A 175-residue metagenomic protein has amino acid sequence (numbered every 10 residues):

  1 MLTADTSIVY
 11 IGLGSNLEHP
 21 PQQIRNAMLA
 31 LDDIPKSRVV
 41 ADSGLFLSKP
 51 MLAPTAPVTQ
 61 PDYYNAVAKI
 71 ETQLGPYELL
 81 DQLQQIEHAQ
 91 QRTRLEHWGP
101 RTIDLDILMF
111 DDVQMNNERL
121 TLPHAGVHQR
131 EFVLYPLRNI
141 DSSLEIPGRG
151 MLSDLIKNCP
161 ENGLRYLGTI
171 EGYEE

Functional and structural regions predicted by a protein language model:
L2-K49: N-terminal beta1-alpha1 ligand-phosphate binding loop
M51-Y64, T72-E175: Flexible, gly/pro- and Lys/Arg-enriched active-site loops
A68: Short basic (Lys/Arg) and small-residue
